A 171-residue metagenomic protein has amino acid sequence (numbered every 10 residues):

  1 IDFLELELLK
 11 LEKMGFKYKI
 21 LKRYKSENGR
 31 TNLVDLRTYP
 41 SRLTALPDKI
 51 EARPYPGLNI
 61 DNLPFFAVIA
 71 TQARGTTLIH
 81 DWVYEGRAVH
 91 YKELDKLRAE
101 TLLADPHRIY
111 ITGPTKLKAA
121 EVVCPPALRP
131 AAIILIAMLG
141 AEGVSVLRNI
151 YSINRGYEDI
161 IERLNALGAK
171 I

Functional and structural regions predicted by a protein language model:
I1-I171: Short, structured segments at the rim of ligand-binding sites
